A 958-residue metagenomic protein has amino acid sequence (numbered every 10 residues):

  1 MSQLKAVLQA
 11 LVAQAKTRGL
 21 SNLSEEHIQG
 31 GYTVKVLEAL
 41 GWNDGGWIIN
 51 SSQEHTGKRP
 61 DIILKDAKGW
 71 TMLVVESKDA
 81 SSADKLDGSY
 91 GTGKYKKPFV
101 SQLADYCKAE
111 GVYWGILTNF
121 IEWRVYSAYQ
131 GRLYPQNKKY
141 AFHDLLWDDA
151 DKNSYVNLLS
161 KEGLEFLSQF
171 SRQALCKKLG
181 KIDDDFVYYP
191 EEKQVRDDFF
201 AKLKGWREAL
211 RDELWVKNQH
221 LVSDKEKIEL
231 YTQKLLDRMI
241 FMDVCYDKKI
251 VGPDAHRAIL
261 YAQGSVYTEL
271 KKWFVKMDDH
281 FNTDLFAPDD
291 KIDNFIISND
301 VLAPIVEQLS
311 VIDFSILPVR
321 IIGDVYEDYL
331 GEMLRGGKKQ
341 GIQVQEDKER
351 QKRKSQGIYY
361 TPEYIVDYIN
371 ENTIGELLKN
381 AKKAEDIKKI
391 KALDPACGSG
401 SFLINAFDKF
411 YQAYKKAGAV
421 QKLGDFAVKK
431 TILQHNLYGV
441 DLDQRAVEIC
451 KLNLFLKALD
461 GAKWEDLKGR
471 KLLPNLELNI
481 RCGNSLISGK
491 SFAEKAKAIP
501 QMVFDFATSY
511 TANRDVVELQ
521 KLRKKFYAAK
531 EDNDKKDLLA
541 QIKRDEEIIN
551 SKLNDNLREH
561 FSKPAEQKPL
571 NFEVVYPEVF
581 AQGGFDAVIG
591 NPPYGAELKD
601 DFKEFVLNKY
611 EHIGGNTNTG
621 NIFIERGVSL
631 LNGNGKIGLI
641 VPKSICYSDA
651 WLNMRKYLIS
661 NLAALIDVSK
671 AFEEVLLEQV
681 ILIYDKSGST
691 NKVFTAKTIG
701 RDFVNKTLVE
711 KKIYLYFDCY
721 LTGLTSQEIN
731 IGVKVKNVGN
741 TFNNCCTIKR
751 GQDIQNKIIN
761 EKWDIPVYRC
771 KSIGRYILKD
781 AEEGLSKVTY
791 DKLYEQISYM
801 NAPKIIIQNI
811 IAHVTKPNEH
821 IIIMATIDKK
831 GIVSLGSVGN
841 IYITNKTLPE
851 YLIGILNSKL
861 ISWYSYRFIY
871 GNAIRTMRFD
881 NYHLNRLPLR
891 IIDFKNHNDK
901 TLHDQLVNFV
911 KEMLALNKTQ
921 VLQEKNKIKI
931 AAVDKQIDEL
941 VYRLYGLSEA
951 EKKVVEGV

Functional and structural regions predicted by a protein language model:
M1-K16, L20, A67-M72, S77-A104 (+6 more regions): Short, basic/polar, glycine-containing "phosphate-handling" surface segments that engage DNA
M1-S51, F200-A201: Charged, often low-complexity linker/regulatory segments
N22, S52-P60, L73, D84-K85 (+17 more regions): Signature of N6-adenine DNA methyltransferases within the class I
T33-I49, A83-D84, I182-K248, G252-P253 (+9 more regions): Class I S-adenosyl-L-methionine
D79-S81, Y95, A104-D105, W114 (+4 more regions): Polybasic, glycine- and aromatic-enriched phosphate-binding surface used to engage nucleic acids
A209-V222, E226-V311, Y359, L519-L570: Nucleic-acid modification enzymes, centered on SAM-dependent nucleic-acid methyltransferases
I312, Q351-K352, L377-K391, K430 (+4 more regions): Flexible, glycine/threonine-enriched loop-and-boundary segments that flank and lead into catalytic domains of large
C397, L708-D753, Y768-K771, L889-V958: Non-catalytic DNA-recognition/assembly elements of restriction-modification systems
